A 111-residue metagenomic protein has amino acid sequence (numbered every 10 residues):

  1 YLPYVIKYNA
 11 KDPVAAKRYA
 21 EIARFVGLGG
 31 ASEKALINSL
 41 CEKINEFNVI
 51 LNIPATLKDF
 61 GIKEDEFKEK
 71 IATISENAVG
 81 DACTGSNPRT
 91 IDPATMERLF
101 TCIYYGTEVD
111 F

Functional and structural regions predicted by a protein language model:
Y1-E66, V109: Gly/Pro-rich interdomain helix-loop hinge
E66-F111: Short, amphipathic C-terminal "tail helix"
